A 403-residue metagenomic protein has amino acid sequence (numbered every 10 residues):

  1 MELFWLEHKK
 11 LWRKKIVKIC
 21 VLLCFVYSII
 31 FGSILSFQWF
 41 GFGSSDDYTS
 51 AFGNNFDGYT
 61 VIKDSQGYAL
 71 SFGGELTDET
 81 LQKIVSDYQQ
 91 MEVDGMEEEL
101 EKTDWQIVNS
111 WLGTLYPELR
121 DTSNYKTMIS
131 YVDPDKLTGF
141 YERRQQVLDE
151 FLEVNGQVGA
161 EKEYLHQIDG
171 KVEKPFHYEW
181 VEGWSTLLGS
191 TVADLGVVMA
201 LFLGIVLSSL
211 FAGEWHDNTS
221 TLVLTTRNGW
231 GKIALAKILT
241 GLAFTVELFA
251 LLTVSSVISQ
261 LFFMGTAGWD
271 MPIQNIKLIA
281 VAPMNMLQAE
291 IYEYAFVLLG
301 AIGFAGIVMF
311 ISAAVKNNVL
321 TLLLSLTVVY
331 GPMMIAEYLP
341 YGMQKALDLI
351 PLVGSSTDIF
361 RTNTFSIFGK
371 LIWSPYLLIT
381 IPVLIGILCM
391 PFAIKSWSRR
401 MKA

Functional and structural regions predicted by a protein language model:
M1-C20: Aromatic- and glycine-rich beta-strand/loop motifs that create alpha-glucan
W5-E7, L11, F310-A314, I381-A403: Junction motif at the cytosolic side of a transmembrane helix
K18, G231, N318-L320: Residues that define the loop-to-transmembrane-helix transition and helix capping in multi-pass membrane transporters
V21-F25, V319-P332, I350-P351: Central hydrophobic cores of alpha-helical transmembrane segments in multi-pass integral membrane proteins
V26-K83, D133-E214, L235-A314, N318 (+2 more regions): Secretory targeting signals
D217-T221: Hydrophobic transmembrane alpha-helix segments characteristic of membrane transport and insertion machinery
L224-W230: Short helix-to-coil transition segments within interhelical loops that connect adjacent transmembrane helices
M343-T364: Short hydrophobic, aromatic-rich alpha-helical segments embedded in or entering the lipid bilayer of multi-pass
